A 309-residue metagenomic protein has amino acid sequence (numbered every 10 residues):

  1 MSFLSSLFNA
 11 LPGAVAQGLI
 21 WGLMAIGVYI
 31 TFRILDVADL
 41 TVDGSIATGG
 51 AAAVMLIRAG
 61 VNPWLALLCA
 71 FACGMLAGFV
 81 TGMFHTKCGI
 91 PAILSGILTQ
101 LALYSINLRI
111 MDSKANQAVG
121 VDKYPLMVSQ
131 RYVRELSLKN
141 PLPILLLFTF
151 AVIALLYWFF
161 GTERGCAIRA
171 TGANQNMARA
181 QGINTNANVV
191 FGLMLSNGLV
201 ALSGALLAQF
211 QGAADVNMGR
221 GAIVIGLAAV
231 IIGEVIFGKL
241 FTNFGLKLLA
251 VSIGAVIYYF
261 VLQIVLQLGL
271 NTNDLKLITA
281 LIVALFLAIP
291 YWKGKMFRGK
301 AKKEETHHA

Functional and structural regions predicted by a protein language model:
M1-M24, A52, A59-L65, R134-K139: Membrane-interfacial amphipathic/re-entrant helices at transmembrane-helix boundaries
S6, A173-A180, N184-A187, L246-L249 (+1 more regions): Cytosolic-side transmembrane-helix boundaries in multi-pass membrane proteins
V28, V61-L101, I106, L147-F150 (+2 more regions): Alpha-helical transmembrane segments within multi-pass membrane transporters and channels
F32-K87, E135-K139, L240, Q267: Membrane-embedded helix boundary and interhelical linker motif in transport proteins
R33-A38, F79-K123, A213-V216, A228-L249: Short loop segments and helix-boundary regions at transmembrane helix junctions of multi-pass inner-membrane proteins
A77, L138-I223: Helix-loop-helix "hairpin" substructures at the membrane interface of multi-pass membrane proteins
A92, G96, Q100-G161, F191 (+3 more regions): Transmembrane helix-bundle core of multi-pass membrane transporters and related energy-transducing complexes
V200, G204, F210-L277: Transmembrane alpha-helical segments in multi-pass inner-membrane proteins
